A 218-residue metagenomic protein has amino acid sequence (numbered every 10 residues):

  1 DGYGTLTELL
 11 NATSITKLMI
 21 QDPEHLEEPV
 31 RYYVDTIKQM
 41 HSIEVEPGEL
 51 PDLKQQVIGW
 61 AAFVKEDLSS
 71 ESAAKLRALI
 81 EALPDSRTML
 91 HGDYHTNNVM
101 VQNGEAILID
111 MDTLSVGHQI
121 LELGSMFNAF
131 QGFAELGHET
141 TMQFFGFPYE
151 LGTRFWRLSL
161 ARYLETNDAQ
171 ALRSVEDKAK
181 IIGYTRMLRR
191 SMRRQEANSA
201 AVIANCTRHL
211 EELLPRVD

Functional and structural regions predicted by a protein language model:
D1-G48, P84: ATP-binding pocket architecture of kinase catalytic cores
T13-S14, I37-V45, F130, A134 (+4 more regions): A general structural signal marking secondary-structure boundaries and capping sites
S42-G92, T96, Q102: An alpha-helical support segment within catalytic cores of ATP-dependent transferases
V99-M126: Catalytic activation segment of kinase domains across protein kinase-like and atypical kinase folds
L123-N167, I181-A197: Active-site activation/catalytic loop segments of kinase-like enzymes and analogous catalytic loops in related
L172-I182: Alpha-helical scaffolds flanking conserved acidic
R193-D218: Regulatory N- and C-terminal appendages and interdomain linkers associated with kinase/kinase-like NTP transferase
